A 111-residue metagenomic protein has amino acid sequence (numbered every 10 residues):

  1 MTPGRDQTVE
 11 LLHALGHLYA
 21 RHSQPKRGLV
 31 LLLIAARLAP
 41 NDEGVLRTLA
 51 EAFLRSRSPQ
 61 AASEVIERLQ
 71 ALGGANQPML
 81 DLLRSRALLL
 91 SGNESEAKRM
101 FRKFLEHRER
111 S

Functional and structural regions predicted by a protein language model:
D6, P40, G74-A75, E109: Short coil turns that delineate tetratricopeptide repeat
